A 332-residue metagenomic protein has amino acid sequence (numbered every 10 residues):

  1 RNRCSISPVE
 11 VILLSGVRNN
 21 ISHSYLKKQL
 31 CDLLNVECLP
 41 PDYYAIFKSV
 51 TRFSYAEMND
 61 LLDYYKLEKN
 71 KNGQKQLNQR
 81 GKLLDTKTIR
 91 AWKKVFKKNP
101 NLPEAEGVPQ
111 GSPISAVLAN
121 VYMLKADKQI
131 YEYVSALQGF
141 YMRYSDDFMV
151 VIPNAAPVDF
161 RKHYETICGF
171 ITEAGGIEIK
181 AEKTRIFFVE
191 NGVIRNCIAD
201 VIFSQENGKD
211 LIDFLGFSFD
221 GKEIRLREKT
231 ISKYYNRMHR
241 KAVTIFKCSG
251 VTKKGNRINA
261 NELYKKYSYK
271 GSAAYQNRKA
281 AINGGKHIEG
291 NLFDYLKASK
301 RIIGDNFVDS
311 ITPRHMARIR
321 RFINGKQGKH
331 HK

Functional and structural regions predicted by a protein language model:
R1-S7: Well-ordered mid-protein domain cores that form the structural environment of catalytic cofactors
S7-S145, M149-E165, K209: Conserved polymerase palm-domain catalytic core
E37, T86-S112, V121-L124, K128 (+3 more regions): Right-hand nucleic-acid polymerase module
T172: Conserved catalytic core of nucleotide polymerization and phosphodiester-bond processing enzymes
